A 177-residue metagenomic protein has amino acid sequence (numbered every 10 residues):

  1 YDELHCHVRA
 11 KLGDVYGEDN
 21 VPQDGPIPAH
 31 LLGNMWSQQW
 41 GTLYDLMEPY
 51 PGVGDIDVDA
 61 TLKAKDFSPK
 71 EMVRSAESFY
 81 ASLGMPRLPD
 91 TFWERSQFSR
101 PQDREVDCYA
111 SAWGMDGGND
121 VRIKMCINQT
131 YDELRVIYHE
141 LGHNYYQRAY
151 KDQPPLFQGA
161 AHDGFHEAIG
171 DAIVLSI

Functional and structural regions predicted by a protein language model:
Y1-I177: Cation-handling catalytic/transport regions enriched in His/Asp/Glu
